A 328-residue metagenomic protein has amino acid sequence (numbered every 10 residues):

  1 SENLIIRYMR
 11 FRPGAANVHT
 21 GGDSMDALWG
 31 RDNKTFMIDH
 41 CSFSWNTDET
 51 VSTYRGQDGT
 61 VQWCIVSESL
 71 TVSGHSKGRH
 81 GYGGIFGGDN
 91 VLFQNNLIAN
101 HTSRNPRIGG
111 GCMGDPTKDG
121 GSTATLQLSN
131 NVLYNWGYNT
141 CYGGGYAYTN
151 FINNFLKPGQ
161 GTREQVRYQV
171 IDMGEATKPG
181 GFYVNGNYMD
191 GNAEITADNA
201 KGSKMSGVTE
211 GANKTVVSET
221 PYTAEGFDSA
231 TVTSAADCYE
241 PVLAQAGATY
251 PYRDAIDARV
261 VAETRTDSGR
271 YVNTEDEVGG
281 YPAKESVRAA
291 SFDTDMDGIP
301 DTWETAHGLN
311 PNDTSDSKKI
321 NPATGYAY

Functional and structural regions predicted by a protein language model:
S1-N90: Right-handed parallel beta-helix
A15-T20, T47, D115-P116, Y142 (+1 more regions): Extracytoplasmic/secreted cell-surface and envelope-processing proteins
E68-V72, T140, P311-T314: Secretory-pathway/luminal and periplasmic proteins that interact with or process carbohydrate-rich
H75-G81, R107, C112-P116, S286: Active-site-adjacent structural elements in folded domains
T102, R107-C112, G121-E277: Extracellular beta-rich repeat passengers
T274-Y328: Extracellular calcium-associated, cysteine-rich motifs in secreted modular proteins
